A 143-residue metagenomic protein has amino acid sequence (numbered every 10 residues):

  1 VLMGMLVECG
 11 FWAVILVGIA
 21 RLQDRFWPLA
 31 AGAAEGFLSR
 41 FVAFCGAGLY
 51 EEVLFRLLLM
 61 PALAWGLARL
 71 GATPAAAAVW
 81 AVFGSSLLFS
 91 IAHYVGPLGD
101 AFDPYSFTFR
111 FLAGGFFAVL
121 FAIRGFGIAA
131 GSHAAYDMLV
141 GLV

Functional and structural regions predicted by a protein language model:
V1-G48, A64-A72: Juxtamembrane helix-loop-helix connectors linking adjacent transmembrane helices in multi-pass membrane enzymes
F37-V143: Transmembrane helix-loop-helix hairpins at the membrane interface of multi-pass integral membrane proteins
